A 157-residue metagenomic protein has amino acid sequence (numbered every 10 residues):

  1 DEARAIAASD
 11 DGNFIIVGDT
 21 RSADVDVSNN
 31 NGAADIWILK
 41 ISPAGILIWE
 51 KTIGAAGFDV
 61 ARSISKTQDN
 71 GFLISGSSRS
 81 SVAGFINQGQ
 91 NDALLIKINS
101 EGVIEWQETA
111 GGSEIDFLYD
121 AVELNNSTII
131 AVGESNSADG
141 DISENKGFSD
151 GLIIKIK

Functional and structural regions predicted by a protein language model:
D1-K157: A sequence-level/structural motif corresponding to short, flexible coil/turn segments enriched in small polar residues
